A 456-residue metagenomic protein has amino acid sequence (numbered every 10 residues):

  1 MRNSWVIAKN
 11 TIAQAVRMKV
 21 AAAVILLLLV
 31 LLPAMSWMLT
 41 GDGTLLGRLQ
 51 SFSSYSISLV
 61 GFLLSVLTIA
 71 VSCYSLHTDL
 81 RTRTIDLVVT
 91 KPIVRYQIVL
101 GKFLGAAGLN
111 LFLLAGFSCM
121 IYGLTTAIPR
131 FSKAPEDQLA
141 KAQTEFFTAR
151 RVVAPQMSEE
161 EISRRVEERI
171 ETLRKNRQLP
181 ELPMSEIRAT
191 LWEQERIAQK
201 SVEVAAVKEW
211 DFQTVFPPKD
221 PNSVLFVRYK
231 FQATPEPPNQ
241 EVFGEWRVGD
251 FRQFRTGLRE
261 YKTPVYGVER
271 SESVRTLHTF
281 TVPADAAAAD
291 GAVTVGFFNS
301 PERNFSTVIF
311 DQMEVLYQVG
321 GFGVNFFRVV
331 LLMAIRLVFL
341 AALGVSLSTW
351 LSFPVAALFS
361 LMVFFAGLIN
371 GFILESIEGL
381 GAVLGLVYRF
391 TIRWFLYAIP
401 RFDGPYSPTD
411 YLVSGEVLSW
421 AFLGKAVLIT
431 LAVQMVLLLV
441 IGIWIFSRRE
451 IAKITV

Functional and structural regions predicted by a protein language model:
M1-A22: Aromatic- and glycine-rich beta-strand/loop motifs that create alpha-glucan
M1-V6, D42, T82, L316-G320 (+2 more regions): Short, membrane-interfacial amphipathic segments enriched in basic
V24, L63-L64, R95-Y122, A342: Selective transmembrane-helix segments that form parts of the transport pathway or gating/packing helices in multipass
V24-V30, A356-G367: Central hydrophobic cores of alpha-helical transmembrane segments in multi-pass integral membrane proteins
M38-G47, G123, I128-V319, A366-I443: Terminal transmembrane helical anchor/hairpin motif
S56-T78, L113, F117: Long, hydrophobic alpha-helical segments
L76-G105, R328, F446, I454: Helix-loop-helix units of permease transmembrane domains in multi-pass membrane transporters, especially ABC
V355, F364, R448-V456: Short cytosolic juxtamembrane segments of multi-pass membrane proteins
